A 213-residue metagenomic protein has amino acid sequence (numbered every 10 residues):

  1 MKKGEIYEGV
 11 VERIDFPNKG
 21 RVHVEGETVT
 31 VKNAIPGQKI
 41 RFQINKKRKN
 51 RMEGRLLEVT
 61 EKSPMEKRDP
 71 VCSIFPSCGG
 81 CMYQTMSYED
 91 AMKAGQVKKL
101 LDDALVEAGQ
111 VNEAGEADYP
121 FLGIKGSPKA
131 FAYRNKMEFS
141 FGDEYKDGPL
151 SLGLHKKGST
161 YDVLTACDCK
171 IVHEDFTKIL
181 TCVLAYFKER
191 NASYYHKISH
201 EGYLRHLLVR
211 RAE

Functional and structural regions predicted by a protein language model:
M1-E213: Accessory RNA-recognition modules of RNA-modification enzymes
